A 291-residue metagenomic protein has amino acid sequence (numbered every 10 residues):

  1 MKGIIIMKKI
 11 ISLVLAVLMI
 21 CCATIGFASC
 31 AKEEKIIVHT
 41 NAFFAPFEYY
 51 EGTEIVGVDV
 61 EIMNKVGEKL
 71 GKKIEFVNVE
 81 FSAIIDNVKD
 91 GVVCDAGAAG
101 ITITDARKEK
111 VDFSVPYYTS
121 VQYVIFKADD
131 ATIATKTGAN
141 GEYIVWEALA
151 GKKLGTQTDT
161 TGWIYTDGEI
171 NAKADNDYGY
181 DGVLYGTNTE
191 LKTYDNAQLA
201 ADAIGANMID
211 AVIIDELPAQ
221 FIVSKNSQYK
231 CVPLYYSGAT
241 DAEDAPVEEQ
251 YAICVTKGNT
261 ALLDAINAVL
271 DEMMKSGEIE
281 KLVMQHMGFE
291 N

Functional and structural regions predicted by a protein language model:
M1-I36, N291: Short, low-complexity disordered leader/linker segments with a strong preference for bacterial N-terminal type II
E33-I101, T193, Q285: Extracytoplasmic small-molecule ligand-binding "clamshell" domains of the periplasmic binding protein/Venus flytrap
N41-A42, Y118-F126, E216, V223-A268 (+1 more regions): Periplasmic-binding protein-like
A42-A45, I55-K65, T119-D195, E216-L217: Bilobed "Venus flytrap"/periplasmic-binding protein-like clamshell domains and structurally analogous long
V66, V88-K89, L149, I204-G205 (+1 more regions): Hydrophobic residues within well-ordered alpha-helices
K73-A148, S237-P246: Acidic, polar ligand-binding/catalytic clefts
A83-D86, G100-K110, I164-K173, G182 (+2 more regions): A ligand-binding cleft/hinge motif common to bilobed small-molecule-binding domains
G162-D167, A265, L270-N291: Periplasmic-binding protein-like
